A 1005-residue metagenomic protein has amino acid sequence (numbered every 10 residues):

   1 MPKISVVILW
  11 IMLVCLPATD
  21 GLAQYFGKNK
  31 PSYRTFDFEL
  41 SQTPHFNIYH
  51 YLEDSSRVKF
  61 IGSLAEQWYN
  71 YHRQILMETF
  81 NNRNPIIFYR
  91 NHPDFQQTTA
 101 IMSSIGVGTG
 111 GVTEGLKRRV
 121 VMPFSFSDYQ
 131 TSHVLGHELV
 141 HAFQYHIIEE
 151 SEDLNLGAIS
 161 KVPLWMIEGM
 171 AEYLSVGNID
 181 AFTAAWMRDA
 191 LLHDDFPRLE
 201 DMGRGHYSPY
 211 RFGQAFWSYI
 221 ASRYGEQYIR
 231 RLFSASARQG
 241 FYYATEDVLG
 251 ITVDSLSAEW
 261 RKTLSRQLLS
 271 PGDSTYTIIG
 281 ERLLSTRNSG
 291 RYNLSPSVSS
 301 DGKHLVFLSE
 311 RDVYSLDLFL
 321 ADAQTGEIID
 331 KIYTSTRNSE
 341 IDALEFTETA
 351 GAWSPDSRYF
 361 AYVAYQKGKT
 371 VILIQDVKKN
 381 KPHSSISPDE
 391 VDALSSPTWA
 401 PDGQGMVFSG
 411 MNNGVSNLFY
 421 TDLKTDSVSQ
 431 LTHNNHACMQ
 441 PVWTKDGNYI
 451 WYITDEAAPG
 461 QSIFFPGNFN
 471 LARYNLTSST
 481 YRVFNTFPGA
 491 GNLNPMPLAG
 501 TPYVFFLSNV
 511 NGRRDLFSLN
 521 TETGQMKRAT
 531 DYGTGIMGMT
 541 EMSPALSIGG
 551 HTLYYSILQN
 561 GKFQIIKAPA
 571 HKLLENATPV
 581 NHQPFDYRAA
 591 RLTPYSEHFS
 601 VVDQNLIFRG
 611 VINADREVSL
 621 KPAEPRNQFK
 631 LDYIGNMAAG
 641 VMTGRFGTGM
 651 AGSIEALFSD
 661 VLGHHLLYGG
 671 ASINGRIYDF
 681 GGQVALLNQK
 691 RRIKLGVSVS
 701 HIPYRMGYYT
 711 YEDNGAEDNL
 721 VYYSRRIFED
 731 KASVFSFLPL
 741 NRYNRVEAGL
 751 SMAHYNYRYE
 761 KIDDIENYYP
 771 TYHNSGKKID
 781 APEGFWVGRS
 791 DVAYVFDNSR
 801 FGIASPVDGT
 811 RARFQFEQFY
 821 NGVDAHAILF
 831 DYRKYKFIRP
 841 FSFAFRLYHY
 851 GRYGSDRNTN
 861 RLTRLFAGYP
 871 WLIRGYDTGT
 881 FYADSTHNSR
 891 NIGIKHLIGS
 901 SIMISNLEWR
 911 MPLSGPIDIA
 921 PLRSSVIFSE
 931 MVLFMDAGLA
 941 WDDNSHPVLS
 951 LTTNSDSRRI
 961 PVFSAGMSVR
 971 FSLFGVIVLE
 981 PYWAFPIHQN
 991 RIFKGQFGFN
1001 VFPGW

Functional and structural regions predicted by a protein language model:
A23-G157, P163, A181-F182: Juxtacatalytic substrate-recognition/specificity segment
N29-S32, D37-L40, R204, S234 (+3 more regions): Beta/coil-rich, acidic/histidine-enriched accessory regions frequently appended to metallopeptidases
W165-D180, R188-V253: Active-site-proximal alpha-helical
S289-R291, L308-F319, S335-F346, A361-L373 (+11 more regions): A flexible loop/linker signature enriched in serine peptidases of the S9 family
P296-H304, G351-Y359, S396-G405, P441-Y449 (+2 more regions): Blade-terminus and WD-like Trp-Asp/Gly-His loop motifs, strongest in beta-propeller folds
W451, T480, Q525, L662-L667 (+7 more regions): Repeated loop/turn-to-beta-strand initiation elements of outer-membrane beta-barrel proteins
L574-R692, T771-P806, S885, G915-D918 (+2 more regions): Outer-membrane beta-barrel initiation region
S700, Y704, T710-E712, V721-R725 (+6 more regions): C-terminal outer-membrane beta-barrel translocator/porin domains of Gram-negative envelope proteins and their
